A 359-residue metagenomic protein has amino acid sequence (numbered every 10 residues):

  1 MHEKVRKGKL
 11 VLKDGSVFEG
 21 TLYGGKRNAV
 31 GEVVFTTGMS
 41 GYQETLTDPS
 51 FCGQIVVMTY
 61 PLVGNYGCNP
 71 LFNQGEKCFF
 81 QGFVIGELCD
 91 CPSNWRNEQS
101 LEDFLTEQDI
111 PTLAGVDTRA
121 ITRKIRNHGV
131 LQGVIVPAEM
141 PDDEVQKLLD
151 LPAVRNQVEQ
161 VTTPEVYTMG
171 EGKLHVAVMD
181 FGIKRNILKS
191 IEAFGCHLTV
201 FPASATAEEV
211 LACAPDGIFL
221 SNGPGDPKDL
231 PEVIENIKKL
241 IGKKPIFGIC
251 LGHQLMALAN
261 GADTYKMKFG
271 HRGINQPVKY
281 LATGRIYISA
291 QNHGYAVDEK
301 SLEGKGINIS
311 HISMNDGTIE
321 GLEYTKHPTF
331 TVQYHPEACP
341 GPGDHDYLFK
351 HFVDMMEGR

Functional and structural regions predicted by a protein language model:
M1-E208, A212-C213, P227, C339 (+1 more regions): RNA-binding accessory domains that recognize and position tRNA/RNA substrates
P111, H175, P245-F247, D263 (+1 more regions): Proline-centered loop/turn at the N-terminus of a beta-strand
G170-V176, T283-I286, Y324-T329: Beta-strand-turn-beta hairpins that frame and shape the catalytic cleft of phosphate-ester-processing enzymes
K173-A177, H197, P245, I288 (+1 more regions): Residues that mark the start of a beta-strand
H175-D180, S289-A290, F330-Y334: Active-site-proximal beta-strand elements of phosphoester/diester hydrolases
D216-G217, N222-Q291, A296, G341-H351 (+1 more regions): Cysteine-nucleophile active-site neighborhood
R285-H327: Catalytic beta-strand/loop cores that center a nucleophilic Ser/Cys/Thr and support acyl-enzyme chemistry
G321-G358: A glycine-centered loop/beta-turn motif at secondary-structure junctions
